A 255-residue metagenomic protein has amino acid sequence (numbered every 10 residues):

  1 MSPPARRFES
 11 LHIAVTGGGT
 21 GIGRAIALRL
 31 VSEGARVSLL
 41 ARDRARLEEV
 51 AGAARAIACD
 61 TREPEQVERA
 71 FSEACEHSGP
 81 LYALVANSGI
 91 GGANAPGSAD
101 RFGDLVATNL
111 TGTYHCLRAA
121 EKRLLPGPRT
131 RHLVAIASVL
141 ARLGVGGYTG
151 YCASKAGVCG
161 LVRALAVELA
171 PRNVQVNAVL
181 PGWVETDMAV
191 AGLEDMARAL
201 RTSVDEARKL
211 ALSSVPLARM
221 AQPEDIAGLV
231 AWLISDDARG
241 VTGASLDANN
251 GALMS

Functional and structural regions predicted by a protein language model:
S2-P4, L143, R219, A231 (+2 more regions): Short C-terminal tail/terminal secondary-structure segment of NAD(P)H-dependent dehydrogenase/reductase domains
G19-T20: Conserved glycine-rich cofactor-binding loop
R69-E76, A95, D100-A107: Active-site Tyr-X3-Lys motif and surrounding loop/helix of classical short-chain dehydrogenase/reductase
V85, A170, Q175, V241-G243: Short, small/polar-rich loop/turn modules that mediate ligand/substrate recognition or access, typified
I90, A99-H115, V134, V158: Catalytic Tyr-X3-Lys loop
T108-P128, A166-V167, P171, S235: Amphipathic alpha-helical dimer-interface segment in Rossmann-like NAD(P)H-dependent oxidoreductases
L117, S154, V162: Active-site helix of classical SDR
S138: Residue(s) in the substrate-gating loop at a strand-loop-helix junction that position the organic substrate next
